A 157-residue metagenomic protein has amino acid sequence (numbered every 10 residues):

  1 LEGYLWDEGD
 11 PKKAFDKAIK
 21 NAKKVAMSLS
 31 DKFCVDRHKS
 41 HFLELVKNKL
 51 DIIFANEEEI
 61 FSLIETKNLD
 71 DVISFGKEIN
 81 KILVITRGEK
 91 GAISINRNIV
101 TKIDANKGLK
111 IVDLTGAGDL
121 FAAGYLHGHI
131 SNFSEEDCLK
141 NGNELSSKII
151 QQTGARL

Functional and structural regions predicted by a protein language model:
L1-T101, F133: Ribokinase/PfkB-type carbohydrate-kinase core domain
S40, N68-L157: Conserved phosphate-binding/catalytic region of the ribokinase-like
